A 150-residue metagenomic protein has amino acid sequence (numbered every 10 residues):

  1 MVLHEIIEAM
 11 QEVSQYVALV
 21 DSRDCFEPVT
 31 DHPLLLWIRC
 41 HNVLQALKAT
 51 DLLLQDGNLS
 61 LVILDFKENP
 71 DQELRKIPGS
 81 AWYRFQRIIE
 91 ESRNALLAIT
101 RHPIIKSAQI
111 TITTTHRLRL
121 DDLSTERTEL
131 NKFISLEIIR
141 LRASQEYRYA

Functional and structural regions predicted by a protein language model:
M1-A150: N-terminal regions of ATP-driven nucleic-acid and macromolecular assemblies, encompassing P-loop NTP-binding domains
